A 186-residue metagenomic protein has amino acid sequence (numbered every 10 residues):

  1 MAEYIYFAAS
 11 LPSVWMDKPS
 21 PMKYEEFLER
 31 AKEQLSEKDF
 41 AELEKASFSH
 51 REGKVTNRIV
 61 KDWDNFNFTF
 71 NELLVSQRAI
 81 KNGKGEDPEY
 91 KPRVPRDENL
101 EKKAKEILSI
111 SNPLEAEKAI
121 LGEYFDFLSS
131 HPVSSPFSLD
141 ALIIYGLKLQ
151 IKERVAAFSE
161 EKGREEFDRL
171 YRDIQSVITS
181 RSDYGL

Functional and structural regions predicted by a protein language model:
M1-L186: Extended alpha-helical surfaces
